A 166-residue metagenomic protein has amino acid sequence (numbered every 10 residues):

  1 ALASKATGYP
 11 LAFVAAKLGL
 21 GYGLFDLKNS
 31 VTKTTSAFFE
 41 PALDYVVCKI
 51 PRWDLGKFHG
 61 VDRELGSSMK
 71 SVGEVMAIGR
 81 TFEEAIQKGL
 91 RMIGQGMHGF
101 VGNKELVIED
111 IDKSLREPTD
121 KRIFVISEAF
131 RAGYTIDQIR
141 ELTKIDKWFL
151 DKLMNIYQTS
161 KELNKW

Functional and structural regions predicted by a protein language model:
A1-W166: ATP-dependent carboxylate activation and anion-phosphoryl transfer catalytic cores that bind Mg-ATP to form
